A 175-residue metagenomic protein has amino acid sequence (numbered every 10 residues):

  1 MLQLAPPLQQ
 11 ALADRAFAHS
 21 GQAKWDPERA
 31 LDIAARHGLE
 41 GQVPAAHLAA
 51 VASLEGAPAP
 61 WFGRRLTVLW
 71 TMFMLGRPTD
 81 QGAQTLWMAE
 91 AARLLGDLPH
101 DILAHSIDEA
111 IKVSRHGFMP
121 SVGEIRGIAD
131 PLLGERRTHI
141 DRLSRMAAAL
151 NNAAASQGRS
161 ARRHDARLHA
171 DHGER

Functional and structural regions predicted by a protein language model:
M1-R175: Charged interaction scaffolds used for protein-protein
